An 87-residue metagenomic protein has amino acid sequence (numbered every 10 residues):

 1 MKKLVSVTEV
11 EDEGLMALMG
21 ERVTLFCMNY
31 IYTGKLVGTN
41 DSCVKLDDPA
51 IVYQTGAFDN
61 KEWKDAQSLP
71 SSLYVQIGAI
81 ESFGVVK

Functional and structural regions predicted by a protein language model:
K2-K87: Conserved RNA-binding domains used in RNP assembly and mRNA/RNA metabolism
